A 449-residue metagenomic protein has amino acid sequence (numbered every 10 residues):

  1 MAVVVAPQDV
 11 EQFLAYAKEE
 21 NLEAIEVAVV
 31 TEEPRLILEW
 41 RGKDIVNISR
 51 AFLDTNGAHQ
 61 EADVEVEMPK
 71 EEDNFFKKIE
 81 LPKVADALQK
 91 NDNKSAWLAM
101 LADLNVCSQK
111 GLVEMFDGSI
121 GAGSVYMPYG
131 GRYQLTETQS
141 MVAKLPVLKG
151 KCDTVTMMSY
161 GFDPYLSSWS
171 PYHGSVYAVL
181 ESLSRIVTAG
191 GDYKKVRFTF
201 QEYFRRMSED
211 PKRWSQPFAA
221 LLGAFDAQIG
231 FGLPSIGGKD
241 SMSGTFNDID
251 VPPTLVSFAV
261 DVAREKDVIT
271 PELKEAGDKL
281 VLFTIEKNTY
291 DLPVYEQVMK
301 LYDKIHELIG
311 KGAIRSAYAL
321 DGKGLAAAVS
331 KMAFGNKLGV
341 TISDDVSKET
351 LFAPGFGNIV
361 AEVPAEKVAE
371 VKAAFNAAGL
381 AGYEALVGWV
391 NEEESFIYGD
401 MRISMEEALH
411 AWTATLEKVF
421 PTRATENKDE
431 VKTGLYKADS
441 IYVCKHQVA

Functional and structural regions predicted by a protein language model:
M1-A449: Glycine/proline-enriched, intrinsically flexible loops and inter-domain linkers
